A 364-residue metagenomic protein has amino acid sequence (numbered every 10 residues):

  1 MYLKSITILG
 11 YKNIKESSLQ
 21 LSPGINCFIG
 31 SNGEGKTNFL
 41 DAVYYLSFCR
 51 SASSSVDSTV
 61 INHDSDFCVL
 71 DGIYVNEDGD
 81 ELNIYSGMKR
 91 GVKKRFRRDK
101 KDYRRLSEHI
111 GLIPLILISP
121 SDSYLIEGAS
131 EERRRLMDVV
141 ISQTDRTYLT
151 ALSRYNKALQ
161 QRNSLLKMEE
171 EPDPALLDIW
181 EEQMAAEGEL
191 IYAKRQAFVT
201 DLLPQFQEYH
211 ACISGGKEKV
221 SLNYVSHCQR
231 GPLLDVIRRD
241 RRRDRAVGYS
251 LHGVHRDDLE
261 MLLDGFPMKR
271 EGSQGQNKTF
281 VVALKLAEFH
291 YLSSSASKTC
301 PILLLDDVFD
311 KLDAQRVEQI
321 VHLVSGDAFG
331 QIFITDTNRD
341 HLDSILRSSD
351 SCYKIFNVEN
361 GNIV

Functional and structural regions predicted by a protein language model:
M1-S31, A175-A186, L190-I302, K311 (+4 more regions): Conserved NTPase motor "head" modules and their coupling/switch loops across ABC/AAA+ ATPases, GTPases, and GHKL ATPases
G35-K36: Conserved lysine of the Walker
Y44-D57, A287-S295: Post-Walker A helix-loop "phosphate-sensing" segment adjacent to the P-loop in P-loop NTPases
F48-E132, D138-T144, Y148, L203-E208 (+1 more regions): Nucleotide-state sensing region of NTPase/ATPase domains
G72, Q331-N338: Structural recognition of the conserved hydrophobic beta-strand(s) that form the central parallel beta-sheet of P-loop
Y124-S214, V225: An accessory alpha-helical subdomain
D306-V308: Walker B catalytic acidic pair
